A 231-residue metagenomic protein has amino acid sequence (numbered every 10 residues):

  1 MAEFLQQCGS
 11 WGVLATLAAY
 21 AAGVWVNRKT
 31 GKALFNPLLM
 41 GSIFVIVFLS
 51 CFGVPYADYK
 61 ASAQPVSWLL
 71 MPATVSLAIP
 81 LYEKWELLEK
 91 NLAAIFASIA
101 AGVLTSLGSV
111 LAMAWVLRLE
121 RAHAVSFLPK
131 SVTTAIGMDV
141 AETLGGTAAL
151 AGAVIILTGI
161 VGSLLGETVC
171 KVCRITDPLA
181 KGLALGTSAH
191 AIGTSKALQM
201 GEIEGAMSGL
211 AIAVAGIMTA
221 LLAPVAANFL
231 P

Functional and structural regions predicted by a protein language model:
A2-T16, Y20-Y82, L87-A94, S98 (+1 more regions): Helical membrane-embedded segments and adjacent short helical loop/helix-boundary regions of multi-pass membrane
Q7-C8, Y59, A93-I95, R121-A122 (+2 more regions): Short alpha-helical transmembrane interface motifs in multi-pass membrane proteins
W11-T16, L87-V110, G152-V161, A211-G216: Entry/N-cap segments of selected transmembrane alpha helices and their immediately preceding amphipathic helices
L39-C51, M71-S76, A97-V110, L128-M138 (+2 more regions): Small-residue-rich segments of transmembrane alpha-helices in multi-pass membrane proteins, especially helix faces
P80-L92, W115-V116, D139-L157, N228-F229: Helix-loop-helix hairpins and the membrane-proximal interhelical loops of multi-pass alpha-helical transport proteins
A97-A135, T158-C173: Transmembrane alpha-helices that form the ion-translocation and gating core of multi-pass ion transport proteins
H123-L150, V154-L157, V172-V214: Alpha-helical membrane segments and immediately flanking helix-loop junctions that form or couple to the substrate/ion
L221-P231: Juxtamembrane boundary at the C-terminal end of a transmembrane helix
